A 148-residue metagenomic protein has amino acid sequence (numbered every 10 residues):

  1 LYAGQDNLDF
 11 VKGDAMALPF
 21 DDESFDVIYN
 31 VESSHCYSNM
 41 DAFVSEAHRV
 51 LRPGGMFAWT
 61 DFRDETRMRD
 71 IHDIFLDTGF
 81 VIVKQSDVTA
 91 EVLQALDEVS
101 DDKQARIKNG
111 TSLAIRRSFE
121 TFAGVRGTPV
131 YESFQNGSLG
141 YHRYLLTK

Functional and structural regions predicted by a protein language model:
G4-M16: Conserved SAM-binding strand-loop segment of SAM-dependent methyltransferases
V11, Y29, A58: Conserved Rossmann-like nucleotide-binding pocket used by diverse enzymes that bind dinucleotide cofactors
M16-I28: A short acidic, Gly/Pro-enriched loop at the edge of an enzyme's catalytic core that lines a small-molecule cofactor
D26-M40, R63-E65: A short SAM/SAH-binding and catalytic strip from SAM-dependent methyltransferases
D41-M56: A short glycine-rich, Lys/Arg-flanked "PGG" loop and its adjoining helix->strand segment in the class I
M56-T78: Conserved class I S-adenosyl-L-methionine
F80-E91: Conserved S-adenosyl-L-methionine
T89-K148: Conserved Class I S-adenosyl-L-methionine
